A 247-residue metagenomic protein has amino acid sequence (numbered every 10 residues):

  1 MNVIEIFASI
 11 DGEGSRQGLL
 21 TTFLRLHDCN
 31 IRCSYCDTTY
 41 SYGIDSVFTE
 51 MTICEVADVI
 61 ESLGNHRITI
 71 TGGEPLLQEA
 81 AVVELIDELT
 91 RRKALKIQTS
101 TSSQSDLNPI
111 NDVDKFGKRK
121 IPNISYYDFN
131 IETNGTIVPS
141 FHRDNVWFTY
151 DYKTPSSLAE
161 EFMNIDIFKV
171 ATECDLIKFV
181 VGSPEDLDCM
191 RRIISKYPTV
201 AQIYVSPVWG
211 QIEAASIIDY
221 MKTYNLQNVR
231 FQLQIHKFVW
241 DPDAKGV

Functional and structural regions predicted by a protein language model:
M1, L20, R32-V146: Conserved Radical SAM active-site core
M1-S46, S62-L63, K237, D241-V247: N-terminal [4Fe-4S]-dependent radical SAM core
E5, S9-G12, S183-V247: Auxiliary Fe-S-binding modules of radical SAM enzymes
I68, F129-I131, F148-Y150, I177-F179 (+2 more regions): Hydrophobic faces of well-ordered beta-strands that scaffold small-molecule active sites in alpha/beta enzyme cores
G73-P75, N134-T136, K153-P155, V180-G182 (+2 more regions): Active-site beta-loop-alpha junctions enriched in small/polar residues
Y126, R143-S156, M221-F231, K245: Structural recognition of alpha->loop->beta junctions
S140-D144, I165-C174, I193-A201: Short, conserved loop/helix-junction motifs that constitute active-site signature segments in enzyme catalytic cores
F148-V170: Anionic-ligand binding region
